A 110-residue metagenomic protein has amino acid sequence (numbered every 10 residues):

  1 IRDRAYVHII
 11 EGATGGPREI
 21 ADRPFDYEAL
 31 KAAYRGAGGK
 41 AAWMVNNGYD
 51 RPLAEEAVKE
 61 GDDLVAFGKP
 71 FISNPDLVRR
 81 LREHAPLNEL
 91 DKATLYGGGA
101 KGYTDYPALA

Functional and structural regions predicted by a protein language model:
I1-A110: Flavin-dependent oxidoreductase catalytic cores
